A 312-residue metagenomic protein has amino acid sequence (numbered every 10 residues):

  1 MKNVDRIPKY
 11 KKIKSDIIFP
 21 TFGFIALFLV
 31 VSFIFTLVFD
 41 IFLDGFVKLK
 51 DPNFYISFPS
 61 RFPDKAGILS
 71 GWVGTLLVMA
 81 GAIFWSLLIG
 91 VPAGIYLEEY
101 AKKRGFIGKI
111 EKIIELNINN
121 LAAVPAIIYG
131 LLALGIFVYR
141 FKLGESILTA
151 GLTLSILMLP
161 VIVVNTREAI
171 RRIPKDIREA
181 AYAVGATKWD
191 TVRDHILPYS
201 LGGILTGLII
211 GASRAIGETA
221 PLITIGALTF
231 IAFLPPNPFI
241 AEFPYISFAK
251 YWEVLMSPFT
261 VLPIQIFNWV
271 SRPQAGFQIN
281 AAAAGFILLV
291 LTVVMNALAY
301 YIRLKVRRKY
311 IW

Functional and structural regions predicted by a protein language model:
M1-A26, Y300-W312: Transmembrane alpha-helical segments of polytopic membrane transport and secretion proteins
D5-T21, I41-A82, R104-G108, N268-Q278: Periplasmic/extracellular loop-to-transmembrane helix junction in inner-membrane transport proteins
S32-F35, F39, L87-I95, I128-L131 (+7 more regions): Membrane-embedded alpha-helices of multi-pass transport/permease systems
S57-F62, I223-L288: Interhelical loop and adjacent transmembrane-helix boundary motif in polytopic membrane transport permeases
A82-I118, L131, Y300-K305: Transmembrane-helix boundary motif in ABC transporter permease subunits
I118-S155: Generic hydrophobic transmembrane alpha-helix motif, especially the helices
K188-G226: Transmembrane alpha-helices
